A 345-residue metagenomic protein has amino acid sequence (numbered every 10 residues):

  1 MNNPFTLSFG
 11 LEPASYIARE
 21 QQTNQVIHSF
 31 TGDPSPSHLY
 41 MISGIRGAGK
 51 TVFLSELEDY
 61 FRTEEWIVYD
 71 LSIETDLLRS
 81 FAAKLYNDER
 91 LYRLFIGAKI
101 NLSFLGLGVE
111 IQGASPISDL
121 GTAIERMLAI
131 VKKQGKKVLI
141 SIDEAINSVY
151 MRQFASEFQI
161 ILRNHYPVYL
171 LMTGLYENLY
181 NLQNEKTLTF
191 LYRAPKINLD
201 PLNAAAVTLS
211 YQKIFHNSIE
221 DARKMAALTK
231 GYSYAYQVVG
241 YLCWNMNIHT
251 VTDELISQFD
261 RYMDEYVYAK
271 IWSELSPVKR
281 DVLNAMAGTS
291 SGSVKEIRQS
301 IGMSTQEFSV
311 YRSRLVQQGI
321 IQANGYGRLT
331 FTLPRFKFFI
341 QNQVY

Functional and structural regions predicted by a protein language model:
M1-Y40, N87, R335: A short, basic N-terminal segment
G32-A145, Q306, V316: P-loop NTPase nucleotide-binding core
G113-E177, N184-E185: Conserved Walker B catalytic segment
A194-A222, L228: Conserved small helical "lid"/interfacial subdomain of P-loop NTPases
Q237-T305: Winged-helix-like regulatory helical subdomains adjacent to P-loop NTPase cores
I301-Q318: Short amphipathic alpha-helical interaction segments
V316-Y326: A short, conserved structural fragment
P334-Y345: Short, amphipathic alpha-helical interaction segments positioned at domain boundaries
